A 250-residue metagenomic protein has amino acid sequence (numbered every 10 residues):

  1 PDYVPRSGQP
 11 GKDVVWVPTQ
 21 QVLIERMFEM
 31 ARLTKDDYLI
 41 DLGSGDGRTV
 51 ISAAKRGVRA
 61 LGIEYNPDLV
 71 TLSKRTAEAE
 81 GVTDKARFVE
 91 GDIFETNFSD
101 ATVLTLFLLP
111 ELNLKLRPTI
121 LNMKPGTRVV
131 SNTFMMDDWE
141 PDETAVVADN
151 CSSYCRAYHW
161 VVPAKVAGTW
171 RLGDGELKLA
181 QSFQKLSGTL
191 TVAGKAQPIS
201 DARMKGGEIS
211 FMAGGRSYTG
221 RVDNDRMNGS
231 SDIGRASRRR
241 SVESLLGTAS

Functional and structural regions predicted by a protein language model:
P1-D37: S-adenosyl-L-methionine
D36-G45: Conserved class I S-adenosyl-L-methionine
D46-V58: Conserved SAM-binding loop of SAM-dependent methyltransferases across substrates and taxa, primarily the Class I
R59-E64: Conserved SAM-binding motif I beta-strand of class I
P67-D100: S-adenosyl-L-methionine
F98-K115: A short SAM/SAH-binding and catalytic strip from SAM-dependent methyltransferases
N113-K165: C-terminal substrate-binding/active-site "lid" region of AdoMet-derived donor-dependent transferases
A164-D232: Central antiparallel beta-sheet cores of small beta-barrel/beta-sandwich binding domains
